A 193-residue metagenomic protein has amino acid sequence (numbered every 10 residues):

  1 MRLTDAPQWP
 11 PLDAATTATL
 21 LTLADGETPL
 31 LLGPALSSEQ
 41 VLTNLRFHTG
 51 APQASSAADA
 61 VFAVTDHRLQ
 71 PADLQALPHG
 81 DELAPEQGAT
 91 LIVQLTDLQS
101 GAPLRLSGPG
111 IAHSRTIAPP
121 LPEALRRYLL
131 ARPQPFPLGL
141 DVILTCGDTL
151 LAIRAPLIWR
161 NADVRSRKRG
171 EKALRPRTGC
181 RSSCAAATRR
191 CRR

Functional and structural regions predicted by a protein language model:
M1-Q53: A glycine-rich, hydrophobic loop/mini-helix early in the fold
E39-N161: Internal, well-folded beta-alpha domain core
S166, S182-S183: Serine residues within intrinsically disordered or low-complexity segments
K168-R169, R190: Short Lys/Arg-rich cationic patches that frequently serve as NLS/NoLS or arginine-rich RNA/DNA-binding motifs
C184-R192: Short, intrinsically disordered C-terminal tails of secreted or membrane-associated proteins
